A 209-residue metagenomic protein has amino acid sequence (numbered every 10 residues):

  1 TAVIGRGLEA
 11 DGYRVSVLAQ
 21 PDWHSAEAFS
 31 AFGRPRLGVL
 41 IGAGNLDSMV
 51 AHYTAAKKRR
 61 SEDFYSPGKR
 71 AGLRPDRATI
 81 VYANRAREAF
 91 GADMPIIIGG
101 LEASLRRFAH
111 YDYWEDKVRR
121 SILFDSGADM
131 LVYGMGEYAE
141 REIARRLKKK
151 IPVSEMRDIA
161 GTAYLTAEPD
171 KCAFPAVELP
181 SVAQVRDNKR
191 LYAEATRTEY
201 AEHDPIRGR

Functional and structural regions predicted by a protein language model:
A2-V3, V81: Short amphipathic alpha-helical face segments that pack within enzyme cores and frequently flank/anchor catalytic
V3-V15: Short helix-loop-beta junction
A19-R209: Glycine-rich beta-alpha loop elements in corrinoid/cobalamin-binding modules across cobalamin-dependent enzymes
